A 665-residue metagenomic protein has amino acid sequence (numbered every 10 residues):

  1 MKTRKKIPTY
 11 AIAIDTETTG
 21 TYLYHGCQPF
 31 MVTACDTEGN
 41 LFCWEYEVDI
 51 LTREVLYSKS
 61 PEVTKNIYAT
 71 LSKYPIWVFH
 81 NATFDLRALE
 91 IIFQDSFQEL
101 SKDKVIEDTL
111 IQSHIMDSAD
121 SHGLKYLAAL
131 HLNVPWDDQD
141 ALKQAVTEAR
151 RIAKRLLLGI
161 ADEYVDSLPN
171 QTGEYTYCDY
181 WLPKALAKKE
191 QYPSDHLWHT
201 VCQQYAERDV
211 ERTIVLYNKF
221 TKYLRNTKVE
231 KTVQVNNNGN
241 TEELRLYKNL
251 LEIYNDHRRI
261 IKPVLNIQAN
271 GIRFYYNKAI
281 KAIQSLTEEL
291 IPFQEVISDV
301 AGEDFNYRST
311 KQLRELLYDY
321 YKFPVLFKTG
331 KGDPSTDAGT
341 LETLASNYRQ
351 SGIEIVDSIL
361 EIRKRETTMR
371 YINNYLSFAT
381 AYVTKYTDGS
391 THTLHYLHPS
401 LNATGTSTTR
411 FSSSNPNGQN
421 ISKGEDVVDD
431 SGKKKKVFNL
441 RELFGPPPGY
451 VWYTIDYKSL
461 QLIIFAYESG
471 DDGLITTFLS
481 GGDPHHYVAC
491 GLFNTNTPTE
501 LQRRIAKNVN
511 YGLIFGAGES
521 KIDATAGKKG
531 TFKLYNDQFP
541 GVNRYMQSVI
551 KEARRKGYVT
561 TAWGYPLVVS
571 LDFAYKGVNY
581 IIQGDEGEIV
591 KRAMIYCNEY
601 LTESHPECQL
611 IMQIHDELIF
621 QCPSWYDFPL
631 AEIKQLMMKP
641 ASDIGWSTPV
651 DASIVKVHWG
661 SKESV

Functional and structural regions predicted by a protein language model:
M1-V665: Conserved catalytic core of nucleotide polymerization and phosphodiester-bond processing enzymes
